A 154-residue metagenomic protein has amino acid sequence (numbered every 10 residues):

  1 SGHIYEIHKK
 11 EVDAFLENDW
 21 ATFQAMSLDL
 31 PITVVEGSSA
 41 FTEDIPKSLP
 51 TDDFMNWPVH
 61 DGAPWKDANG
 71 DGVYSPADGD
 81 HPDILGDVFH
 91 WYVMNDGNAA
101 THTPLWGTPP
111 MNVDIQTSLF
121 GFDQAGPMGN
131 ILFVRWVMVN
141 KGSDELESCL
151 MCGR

Functional and structural regions predicted by a protein language model:
S1-R154: A long-range scaffold signal marking pre-active-site subdomains of enzyme folds
